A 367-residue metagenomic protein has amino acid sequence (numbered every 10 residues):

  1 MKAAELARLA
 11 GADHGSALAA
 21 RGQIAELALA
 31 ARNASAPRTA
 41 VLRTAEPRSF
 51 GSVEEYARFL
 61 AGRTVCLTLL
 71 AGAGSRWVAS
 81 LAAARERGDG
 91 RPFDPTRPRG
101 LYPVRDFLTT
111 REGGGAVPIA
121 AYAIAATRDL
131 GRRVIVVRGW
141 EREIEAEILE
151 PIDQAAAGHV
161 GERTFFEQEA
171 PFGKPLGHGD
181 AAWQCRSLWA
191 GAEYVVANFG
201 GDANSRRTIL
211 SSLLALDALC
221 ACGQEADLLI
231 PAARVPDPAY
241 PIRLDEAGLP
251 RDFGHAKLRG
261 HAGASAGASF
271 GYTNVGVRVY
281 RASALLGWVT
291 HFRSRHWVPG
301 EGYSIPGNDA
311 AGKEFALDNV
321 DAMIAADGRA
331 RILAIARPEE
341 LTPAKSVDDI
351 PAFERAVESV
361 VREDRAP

Functional and structural regions predicted by a protein language model:
K2-A146, R163, Q168-G173, I209-S211 (+1 more regions): N-terminal glycine-rich phosphate-binding loop and ensuing alpha1 helix
V65, I144-L149, D153-A247, V275 (+2 more regions): Conserved beta-loop-beta/alpha segment of the NTase-like Rossmann-fold superfamily that binds/positions NTPs
L70-A73, Q168-E169, N198-G201, A232-R234 (+5 more regions): Fold-independent oxyanion-binding glycine-rich loops and adjacent beta-strand/coil segments at enzyme active sites
L101, T164-F166, L228-L229, A330-A334 (+1 more regions): Conserved beta-strand scaffold positions in the cores of enzyme catalytic domains, especially in NTP/NDP-utilizing
P103, R133-V134, A232, R243 (+2 more regions): Short, well-ordered beta-strand micro-motif
I119-A123, D180-Q184, A256, N319-V320: Well-ordered alpha-helical segments embedded in enzymatic catalytic cores
R132-V134, Y194, R331: Residues at the starts of beta-strands that form the adenosine-phosphate
L249-A366: Catalytic-core segments of class I nucleotidyltransferases/pyrophosphorylases that form NMP-activated intermediates
